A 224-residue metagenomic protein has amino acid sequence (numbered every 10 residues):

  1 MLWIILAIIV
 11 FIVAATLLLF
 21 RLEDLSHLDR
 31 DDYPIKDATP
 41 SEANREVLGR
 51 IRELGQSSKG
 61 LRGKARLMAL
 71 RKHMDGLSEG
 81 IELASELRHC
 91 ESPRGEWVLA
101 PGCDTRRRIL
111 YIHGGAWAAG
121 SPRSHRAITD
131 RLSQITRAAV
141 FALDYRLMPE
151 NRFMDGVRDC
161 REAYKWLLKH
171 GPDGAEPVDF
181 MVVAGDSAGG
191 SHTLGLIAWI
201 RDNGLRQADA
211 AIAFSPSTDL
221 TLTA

Functional and structural regions predicted by a protein language model:
L2-A100: A glycine/proline-hinged amphipathic helix-loop "lid/cap" segment that gates access to hydrophobic ligand pockets
L6-V10, L17-E23, G55, A84-A224: Alpha/beta-hydrolase superfamily serine-hydrolase fold, recognizing
